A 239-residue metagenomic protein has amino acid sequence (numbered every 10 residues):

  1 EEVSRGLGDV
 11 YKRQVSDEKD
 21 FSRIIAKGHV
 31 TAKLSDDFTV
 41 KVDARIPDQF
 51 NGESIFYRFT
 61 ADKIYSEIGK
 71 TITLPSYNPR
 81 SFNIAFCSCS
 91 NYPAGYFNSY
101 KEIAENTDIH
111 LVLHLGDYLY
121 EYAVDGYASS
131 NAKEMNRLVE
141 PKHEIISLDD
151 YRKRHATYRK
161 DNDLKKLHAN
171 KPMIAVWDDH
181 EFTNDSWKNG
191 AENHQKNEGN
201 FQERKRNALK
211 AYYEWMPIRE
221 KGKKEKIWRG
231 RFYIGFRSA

Functional and structural regions predicted by a protein language model:
E1-Y11: Single conserved hydrophobic/aromatic residue that forms the stacking wall/gate of nucleotide- or nucleobase-binding
R5, I46-Q49, I218-K224: Short linear motifs in intrinsically disordered
G6-G8, G69, G116: Glycine-centered flexibility sites
L7-G8, R23, I64, A123 (+2 more regions): A ubiquitous, low-specificity "background" feature that marks scattered single residues across proteins without
G8-V10, V30, S54, T71 (+3 more regions): Compositionally biased, intrinsically disordered low-complexity regions
K12-N83, P93-H110: Extended acidic/polar, glycine-enriched regions that form or flank non-catalytic beta-rich accessory modules
P79-N98, A104-A239: Active-site neighborhood of divalent metal-dependent phosphoester/pyrophosphate hydrolases
